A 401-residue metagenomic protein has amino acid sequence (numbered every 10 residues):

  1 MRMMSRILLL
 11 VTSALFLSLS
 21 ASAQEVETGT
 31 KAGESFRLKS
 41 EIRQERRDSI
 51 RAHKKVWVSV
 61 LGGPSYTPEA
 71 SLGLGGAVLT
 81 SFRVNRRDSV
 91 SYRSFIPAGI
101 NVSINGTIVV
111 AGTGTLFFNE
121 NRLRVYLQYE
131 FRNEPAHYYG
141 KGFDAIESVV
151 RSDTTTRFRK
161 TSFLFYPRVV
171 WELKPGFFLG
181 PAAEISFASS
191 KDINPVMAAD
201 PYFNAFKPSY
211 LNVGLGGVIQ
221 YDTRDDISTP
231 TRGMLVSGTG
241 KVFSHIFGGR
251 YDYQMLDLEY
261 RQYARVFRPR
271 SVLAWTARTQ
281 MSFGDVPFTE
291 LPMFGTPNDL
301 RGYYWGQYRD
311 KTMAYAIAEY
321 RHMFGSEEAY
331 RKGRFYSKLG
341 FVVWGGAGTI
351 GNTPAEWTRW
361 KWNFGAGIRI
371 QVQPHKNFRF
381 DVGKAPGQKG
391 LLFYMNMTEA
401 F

Functional and structural regions predicted by a protein language model:
L9-S18: Bacterial N-terminal signal peptides
E25-Y126, F206-T231, T312, G325-E328 (+3 more regions): Outer-membrane beta-barrel initiation region
I50-S59, Y66-K207, F378-D381, A385-F401: Gram-negative/organellar outer-membrane beta-barrel architecture
V60-G62, I96-I100, V125-Y129, L179-P181 (+8 more regions): Membrane-embedded beta-strand positions of outer-membrane beta-barrel proteins
L79-S81, T115-F117, R168-E172, A182 (+6 more regions): Transmembrane beta-barrel domains of outer membrane proteins
S81-N85, G99-T107, R132-A136, A188-S190 (+7 more regions): Sequence/structural signature of outer-membrane beta-barrel proteins
N194-G214, R268-R270, M313-A329, Y336 (+1 more regions): Outer-membrane beta-barrel transmembrane domain signature
G216, D226-F335: C-terminal outer-membrane beta-barrel translocator/porin domains of Gram-negative envelope proteins and their
